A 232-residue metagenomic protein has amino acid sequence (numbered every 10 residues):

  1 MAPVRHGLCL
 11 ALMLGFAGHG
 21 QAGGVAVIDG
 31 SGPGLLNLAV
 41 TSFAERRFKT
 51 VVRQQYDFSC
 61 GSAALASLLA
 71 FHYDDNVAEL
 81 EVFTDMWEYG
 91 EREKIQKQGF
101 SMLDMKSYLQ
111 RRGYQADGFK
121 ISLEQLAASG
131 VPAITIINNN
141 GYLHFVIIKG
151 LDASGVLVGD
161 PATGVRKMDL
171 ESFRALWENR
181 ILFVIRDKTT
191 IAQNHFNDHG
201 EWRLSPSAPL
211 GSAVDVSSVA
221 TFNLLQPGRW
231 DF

Functional and structural regions predicted by a protein language model:
A2-P3, G7, G18-E88, E93 (+2 more regions): Active-site-adjacent structural segments surrounding the nucleophilic cysteine of cysteine proteases and isopeptidases
L8, T50, D169, A175 (+2 more regions): Alpha-helical protein-protein interaction elements
L12-A17: Hydrophobic core
V25-A44, M86-R186, I191-H195: Conserved active-site-adjacent core of cysteine acyl-enzyme catalytic domains
R180-F232: Low-complexity, Gly/Ser/Thr/Pro-rich intrinsically disordered linker/tail segments
